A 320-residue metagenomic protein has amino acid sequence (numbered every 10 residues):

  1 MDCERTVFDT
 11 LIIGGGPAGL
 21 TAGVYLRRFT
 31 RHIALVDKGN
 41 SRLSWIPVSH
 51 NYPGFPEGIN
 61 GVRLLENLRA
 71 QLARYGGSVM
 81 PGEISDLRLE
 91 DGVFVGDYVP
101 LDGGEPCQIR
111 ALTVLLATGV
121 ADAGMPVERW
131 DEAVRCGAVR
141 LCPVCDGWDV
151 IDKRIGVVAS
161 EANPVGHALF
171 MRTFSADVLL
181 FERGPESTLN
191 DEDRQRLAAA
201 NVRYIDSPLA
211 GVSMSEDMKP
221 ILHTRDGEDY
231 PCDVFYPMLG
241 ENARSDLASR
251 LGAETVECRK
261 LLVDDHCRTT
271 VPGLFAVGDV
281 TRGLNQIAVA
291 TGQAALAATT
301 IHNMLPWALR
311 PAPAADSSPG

Functional and structural regions predicted by a protein language model:
M1-L11, V79-K153, V234, L261-D265 (+1 more regions): FAD-binding core/adjacent interface of flavoenzyme oxidoreductases
D2-C3, F8-E66, A159-S187: Beta1-alpha1 glycine-rich phosphate/pyrophosphate-binding loop at the start of Rossmann-like nucleotide-binding domains
G14, A117-G119, G124, V158 (+4 more regions): Short, well-ordered coil/turn residues at beta-beta hairpins and beta-strand->alpha-helix junctions within
G23, V165-L169, V277-G320: A conserved FAD-binding loop/helix module that cradles the flavin
R69-A111, S175-K260, P306-G320: A Rossmann-like FAD-binding core segment of flavoenzymes
E132-D149, L239-L284, A288, L296 (+1 more regions): FAD-site-proximal beta/loop scaffold in flavoenzymes
G137-V144, R154-H167, T188-L189: Active-site glycine-rich loop that binds ribose-phosphate moieties when present
